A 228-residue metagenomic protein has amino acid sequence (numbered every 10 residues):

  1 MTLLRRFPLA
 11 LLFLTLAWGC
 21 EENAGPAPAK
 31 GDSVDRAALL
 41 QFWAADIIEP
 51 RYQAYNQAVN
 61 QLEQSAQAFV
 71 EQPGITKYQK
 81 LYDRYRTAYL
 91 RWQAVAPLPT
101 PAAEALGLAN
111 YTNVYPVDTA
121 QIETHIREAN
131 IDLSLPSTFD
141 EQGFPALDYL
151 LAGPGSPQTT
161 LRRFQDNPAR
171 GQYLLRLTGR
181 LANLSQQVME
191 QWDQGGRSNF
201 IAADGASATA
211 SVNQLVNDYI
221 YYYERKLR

Functional and structural regions predicted by a protein language model:
M1-W18: Sec-dependent bacterial lipoprotein signal peptides
C20-A24: Bacterial signal peptide processing site
A27-R228: Mature extracytoplasmic or organellar-lumen-exposed domains after removal of signal/transit peptides
